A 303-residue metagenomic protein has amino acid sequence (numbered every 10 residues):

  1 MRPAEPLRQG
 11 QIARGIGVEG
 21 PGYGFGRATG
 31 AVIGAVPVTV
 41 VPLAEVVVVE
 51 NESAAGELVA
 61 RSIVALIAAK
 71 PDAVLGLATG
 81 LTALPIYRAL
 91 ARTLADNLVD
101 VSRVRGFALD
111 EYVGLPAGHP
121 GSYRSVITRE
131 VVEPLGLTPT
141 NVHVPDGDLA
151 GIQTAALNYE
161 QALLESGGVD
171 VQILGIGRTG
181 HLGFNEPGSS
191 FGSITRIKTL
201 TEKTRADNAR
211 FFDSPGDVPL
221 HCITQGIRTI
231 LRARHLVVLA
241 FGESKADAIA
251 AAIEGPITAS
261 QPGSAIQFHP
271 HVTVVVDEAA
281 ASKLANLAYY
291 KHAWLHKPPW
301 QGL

Functional and structural regions predicted by a protein language model:
I12, I16-V18: Hydrophobic alpha-helical signal/anchor motif
G15, G24-L75: N-terminal glycine-/serine-/threonine-rich phosphate-binding loop
P37-L43, V99-V171, A288, A293-K297 (+1 more regions): Ligand-binding beta-strand-loop-alpha-helix segment within the catalytic cores of soluble metabolic enzymes
A69-D96: Glycine-rich N-terminal segment of FAD-binding domains in flavoprotein oxidoreductases, spanning the beta-loop-helix
L77-T82, L174-R178, F241: Glycine-rich beta-strand-to-loop/alpha-helix junction loops that act as flexible
A89-D100, Y123-S125, R129, P187-I197 (+1 more regions): A glycine- and small-aliphatic-rich helix-loop capping segment at beta-alpha/alpha-beta transitions that lines
T179, G183-I227: Class I SAM-dependent methyltransferase SAM-binding "motif I" and its flanking Rossmann-like core
R228, R232-L303: ATP/nucleoside-binding phosphotransfer catalytic cores, i.e., glycine-rich phosphate-binding loops
